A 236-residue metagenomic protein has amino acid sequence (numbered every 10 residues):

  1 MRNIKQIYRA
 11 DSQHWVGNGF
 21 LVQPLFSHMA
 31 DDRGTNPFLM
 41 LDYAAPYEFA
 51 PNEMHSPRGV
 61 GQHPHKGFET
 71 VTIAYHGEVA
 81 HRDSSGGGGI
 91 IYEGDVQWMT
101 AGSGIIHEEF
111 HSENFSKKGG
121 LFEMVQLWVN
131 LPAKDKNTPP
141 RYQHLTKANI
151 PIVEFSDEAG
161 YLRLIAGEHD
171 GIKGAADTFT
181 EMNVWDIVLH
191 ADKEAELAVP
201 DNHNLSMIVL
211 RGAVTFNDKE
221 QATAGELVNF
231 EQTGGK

Functional and structural regions predicted by a protein language model:
M1-L25: Hydrophobic alpha-helical membrane-insertion signals
V16-T72, V153-E196: A short glycine-rich, His/Asp/Glu-containing loop-to-beta-strand
A45-G119: Extended, compositionally biased flexible segments
P64-V79, W128-P132, V184-H190, N202-F216: Short, conserved beta-strand element in jelly-roll/cupin
E69, G89, D95-Q97, H107 (+5 more regions): Generic beta-strand structural signal
R82-T100, E194, V199-P200, L205-I208 (+1 more regions): Short acidic-glycine-tyrosine-enriched beta hairpin
A101-K134, Q221, F230-K236: Ligand-binding loop in jelly-roll beta-barrel domains
V129-L162: Long amphipathic alpha-helical segments that form oligomerization/scaffold cores
